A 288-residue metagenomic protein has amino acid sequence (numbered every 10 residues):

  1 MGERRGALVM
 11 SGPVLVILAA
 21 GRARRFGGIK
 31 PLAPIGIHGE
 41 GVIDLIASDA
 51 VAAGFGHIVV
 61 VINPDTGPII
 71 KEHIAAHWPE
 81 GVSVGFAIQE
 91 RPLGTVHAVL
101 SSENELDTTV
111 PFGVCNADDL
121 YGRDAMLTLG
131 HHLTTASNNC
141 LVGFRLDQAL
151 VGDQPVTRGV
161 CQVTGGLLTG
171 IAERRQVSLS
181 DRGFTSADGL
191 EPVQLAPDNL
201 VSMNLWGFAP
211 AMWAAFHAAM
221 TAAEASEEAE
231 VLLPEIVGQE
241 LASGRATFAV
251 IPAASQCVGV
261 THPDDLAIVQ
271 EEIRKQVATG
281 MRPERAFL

Functional and structural regions predicted by a protein language model:
G2-I17, A23, I37-V114, Y121 (+1 more regions): Conserved N-terminal catalytic core of the sugar/cofactor nucleotidyltransferase
V9, T164, L179-L288: Conserved alpha/beta core of the MobA/IspD/sugar-nucleotide pyrophosphorylase nucleotidyltransferase superfamily
G21, D118, R145: Active-site glycine-centered loops adjacent to acidic/histidine catalytic or metal-binding residues that shape
R25, I69-I70, D124, A215 (+2 more regions): Phosphate- and divalent-cation-binding pockets in alpha/beta enzyme and binding domains that engage nucleotide-derived
K30-I35, A222: Short glycine-enriched, charge-decorated loop/helix-capping segments at active-site entrances that position
P31, S83-G85, L167, T247-A249: Conserved beta-strand segments of alpha/beta enzyme cores
A87-Q89, V142, I251-A253: Conserved beta-strand termini and adjacent loop/short-helix elements that scaffold enzyme active sites in alpha/beta
G122-W206, P210: Conserved core of the sugar-phosphate nucleotidyltransferase
